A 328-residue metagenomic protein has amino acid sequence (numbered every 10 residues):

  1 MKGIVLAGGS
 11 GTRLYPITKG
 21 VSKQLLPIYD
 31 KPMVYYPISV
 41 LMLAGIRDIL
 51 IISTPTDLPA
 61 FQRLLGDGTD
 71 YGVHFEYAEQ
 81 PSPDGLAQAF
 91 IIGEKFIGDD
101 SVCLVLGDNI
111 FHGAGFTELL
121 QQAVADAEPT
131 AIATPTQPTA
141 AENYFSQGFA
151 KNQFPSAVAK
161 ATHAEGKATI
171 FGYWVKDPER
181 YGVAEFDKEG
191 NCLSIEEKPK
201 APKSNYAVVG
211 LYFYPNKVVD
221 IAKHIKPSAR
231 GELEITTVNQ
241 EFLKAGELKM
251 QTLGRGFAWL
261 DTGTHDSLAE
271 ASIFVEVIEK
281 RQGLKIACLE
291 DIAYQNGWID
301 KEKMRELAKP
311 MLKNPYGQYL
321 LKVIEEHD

Functional and structural regions predicted by a protein language model:
K2-V5, R13-P16, L26-P27, K31-E118 (+4 more regions): Conserved N-terminal catalytic core of the sugar/cofactor nucleotidyltransferase
L14, F61-L65, A222, A271 (+1 more regions): Hydrophobic packing residues within well-ordered alpha-helices of enzyme cores
L25, A123, A184-F186: A structural signal for short hydrophobic beta-strand segments in well-ordered beta-sheet cores
C103, T117, Q121-P129, P155 (+3 more regions): Catalytic-core segments of class I nucleotidyltransferases/pyrophosphorylases that form NMP-activated intermediates
L106-G107, F171, Y214-P215: A secondary-structure boundary/capping signal
K167-V183: Short beta-strand-to-loop element that shapes/binds the nucleotide-sugar donor at the catalytic cleft/hinge
E290-N296: Charged/polar low-complexity intrinsically disordered segments, enriched in acidic residues
W298-I299, M304-D328: Short, amphipathic C-terminal "tail helix"
